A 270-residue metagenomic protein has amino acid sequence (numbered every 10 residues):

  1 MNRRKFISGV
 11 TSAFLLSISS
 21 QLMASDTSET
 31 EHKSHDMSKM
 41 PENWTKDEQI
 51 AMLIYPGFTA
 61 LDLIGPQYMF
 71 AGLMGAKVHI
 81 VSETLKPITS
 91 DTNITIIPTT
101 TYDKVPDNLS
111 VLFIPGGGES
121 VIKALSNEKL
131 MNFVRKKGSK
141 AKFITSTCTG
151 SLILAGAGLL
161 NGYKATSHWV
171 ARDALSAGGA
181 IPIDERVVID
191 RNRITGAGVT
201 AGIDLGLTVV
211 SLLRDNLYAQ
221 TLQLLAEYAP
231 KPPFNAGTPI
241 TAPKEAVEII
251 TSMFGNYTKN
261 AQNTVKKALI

Functional and structural regions predicted by a protein language model:
N2-I144, L152-A155, R172-D173, P182 (+1 more regions): Extended, subdomain-level signal for the structured scaffold at the beginning of enzyme domains
G117, V188-N192, I203: Flexible glycine/proline-enriched surface loops and loop-helix/loop-strand junctions
L125-E128, T166, A197: Residues at secondary-structure transition points
I144-T145, T166, I183, I194: Structural detector of well-ordered beta-strand residues that form the stable sheet scaffold of enzyme domains
L160-V187: A conserved active-site-flanking secondary-structure segment within enzyme catalytic domains
D184-A197, E227-Y228, P239: Conserved Rossmann-fold dehydrogenase catalytic segment
G198-G202: Short acidic alpha-helix initiation/capping motifs at coil-to-helix transition points, especially at protein N-termini
